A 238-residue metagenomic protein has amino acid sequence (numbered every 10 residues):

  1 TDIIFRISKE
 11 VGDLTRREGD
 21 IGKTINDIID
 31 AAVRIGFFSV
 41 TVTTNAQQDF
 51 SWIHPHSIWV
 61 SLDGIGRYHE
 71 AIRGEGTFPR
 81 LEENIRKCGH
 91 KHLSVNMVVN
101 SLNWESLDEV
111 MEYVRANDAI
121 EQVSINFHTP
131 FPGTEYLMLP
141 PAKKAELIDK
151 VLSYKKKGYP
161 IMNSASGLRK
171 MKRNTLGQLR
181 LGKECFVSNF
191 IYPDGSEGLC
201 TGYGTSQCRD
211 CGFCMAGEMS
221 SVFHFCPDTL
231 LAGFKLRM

Functional and structural regions predicted by a protein language model:
T1-W52, M238: Conserved alpha-helical substructure of the radical SAM core
R6-V11, N26-A31, I35, W52-F186 (+3 more regions): Radical SAM enzyme [4Fe-4S]-AdoMet core and its adjacent flexible, acidic and glycine-rich loops/tails across
L14, V123, C208-C211: Generic structural hydrophobic/aromatic packing signal, biased to beta-strands
T15, T43, S61, N126 (+1 more regions): Conserved residues at the C-terminal ends of beta-strands
D20, R73, M215: Glycosyltransferase donor-binding loop in the core domain
S188-F190, C214: Active-site oxyanion/phosphate-handling segment shared across diverse enzymes
G202-M238: Radical SAM enzyme core and accessory elements
